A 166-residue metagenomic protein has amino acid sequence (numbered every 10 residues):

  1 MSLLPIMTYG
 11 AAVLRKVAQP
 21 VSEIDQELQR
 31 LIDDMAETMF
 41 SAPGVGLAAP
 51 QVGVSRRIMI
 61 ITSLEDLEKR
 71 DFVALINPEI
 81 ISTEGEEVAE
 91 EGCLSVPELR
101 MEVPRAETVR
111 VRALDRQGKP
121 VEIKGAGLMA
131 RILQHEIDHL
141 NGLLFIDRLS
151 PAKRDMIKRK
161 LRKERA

Functional and structural regions predicted by a protein language model:
M1-A166: Positively charged
